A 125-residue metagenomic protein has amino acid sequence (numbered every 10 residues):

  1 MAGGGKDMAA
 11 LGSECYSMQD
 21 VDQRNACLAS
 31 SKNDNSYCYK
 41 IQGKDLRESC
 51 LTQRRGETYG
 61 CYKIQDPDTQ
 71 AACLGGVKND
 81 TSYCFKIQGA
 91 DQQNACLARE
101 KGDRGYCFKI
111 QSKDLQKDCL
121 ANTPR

Functional and structural regions predicted by a protein language model:
M1-R125: Non-catalytic tandem-repeat scaffold regions and their flanking low-complexity/translocation tails
